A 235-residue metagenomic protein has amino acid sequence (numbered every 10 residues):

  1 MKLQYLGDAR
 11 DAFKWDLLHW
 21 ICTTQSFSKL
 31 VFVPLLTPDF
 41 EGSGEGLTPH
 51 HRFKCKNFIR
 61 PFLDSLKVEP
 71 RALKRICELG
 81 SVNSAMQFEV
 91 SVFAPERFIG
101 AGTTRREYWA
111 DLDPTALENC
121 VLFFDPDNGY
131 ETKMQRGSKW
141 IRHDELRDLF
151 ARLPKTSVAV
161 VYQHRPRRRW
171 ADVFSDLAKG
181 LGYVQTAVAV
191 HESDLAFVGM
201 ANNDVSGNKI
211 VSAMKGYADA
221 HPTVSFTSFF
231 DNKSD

Functional and structural regions predicted by a protein language model:
M1-D235: Class I S-adenosyl-L-methionine-dependent methyltransferase catalytic core
